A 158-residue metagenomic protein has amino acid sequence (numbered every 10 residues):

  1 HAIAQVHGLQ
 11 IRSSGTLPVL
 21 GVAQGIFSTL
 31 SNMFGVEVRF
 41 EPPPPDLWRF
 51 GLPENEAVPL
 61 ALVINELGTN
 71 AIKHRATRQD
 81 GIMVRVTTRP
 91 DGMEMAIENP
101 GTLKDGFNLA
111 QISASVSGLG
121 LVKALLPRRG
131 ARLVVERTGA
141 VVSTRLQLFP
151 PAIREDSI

Functional and structural regions predicted by a protein language model:
H1-Q5, L9-P42, T87: Short beta-to-alpha transition helix within the HATPase_c
N32-G81, L109: Conserved short strand/loop->alpha-helix "switch" segment adjacent to the catalytic nucleotide/phosphoryl-transfer site
G81-D91: Short beta-strand/loop element within the Bergerat-fold HATPase_c
G92, L103, T138-R145: Glycine-rich nucleotide-binding loop
G92-G120: Glycine-rich/acidic phosphate-handling loop/turn and adjacent ATP-lid/helix of nucleotide-binding kinase/ATPase domains
L126-P127: Detector for a conserved hydrophobic position within an alpha-helical segment of the HATPase_c
L146-I158: C-terminal end segment of the histidine kinase catalytic
